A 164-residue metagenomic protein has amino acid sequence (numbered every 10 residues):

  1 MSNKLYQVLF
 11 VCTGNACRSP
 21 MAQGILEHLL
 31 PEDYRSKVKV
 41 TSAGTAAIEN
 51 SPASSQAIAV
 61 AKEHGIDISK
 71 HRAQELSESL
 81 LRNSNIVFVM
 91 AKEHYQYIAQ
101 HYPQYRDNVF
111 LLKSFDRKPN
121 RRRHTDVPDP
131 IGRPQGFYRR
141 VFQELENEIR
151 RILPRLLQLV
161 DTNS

Functional and structural regions predicted by a protein language model:
S2-N83, P154-S164: Conserved active-site segments centered on acidic
C12, A61, F88-V89, L145: Hydrophobic structural packing positions in well-ordered secondary structure
P52-A59, V89-K92, L111: Short, charged low-complexity intrinsically disordered segments located at boundaries of structured domains
I86, K92-S164: Phosphate-binding/catalytic loops
